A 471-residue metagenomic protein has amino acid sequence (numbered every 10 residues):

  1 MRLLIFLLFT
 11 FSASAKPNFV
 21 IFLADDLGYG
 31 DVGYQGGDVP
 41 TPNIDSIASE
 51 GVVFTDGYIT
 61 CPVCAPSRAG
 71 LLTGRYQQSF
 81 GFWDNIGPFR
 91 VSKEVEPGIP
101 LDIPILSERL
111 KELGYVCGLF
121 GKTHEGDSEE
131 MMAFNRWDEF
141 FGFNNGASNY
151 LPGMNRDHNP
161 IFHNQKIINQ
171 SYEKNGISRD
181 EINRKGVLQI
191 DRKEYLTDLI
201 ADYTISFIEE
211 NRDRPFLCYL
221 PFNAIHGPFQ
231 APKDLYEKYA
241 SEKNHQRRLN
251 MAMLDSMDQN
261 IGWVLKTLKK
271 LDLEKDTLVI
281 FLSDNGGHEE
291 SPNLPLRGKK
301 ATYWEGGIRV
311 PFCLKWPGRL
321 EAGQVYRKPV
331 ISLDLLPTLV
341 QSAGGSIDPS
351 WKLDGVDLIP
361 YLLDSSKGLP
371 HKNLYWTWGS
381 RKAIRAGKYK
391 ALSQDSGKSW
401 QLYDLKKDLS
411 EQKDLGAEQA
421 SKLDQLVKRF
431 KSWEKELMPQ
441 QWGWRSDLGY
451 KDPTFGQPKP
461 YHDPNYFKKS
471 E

Functional and structural regions predicted by a protein language model:
R2-S12: Sec-dependent N-terminal signal peptides
S14-S396, W400-Q401, K407-K435, P439-G449 (+1 more regions): Formylglycine-dependent sulfatase
